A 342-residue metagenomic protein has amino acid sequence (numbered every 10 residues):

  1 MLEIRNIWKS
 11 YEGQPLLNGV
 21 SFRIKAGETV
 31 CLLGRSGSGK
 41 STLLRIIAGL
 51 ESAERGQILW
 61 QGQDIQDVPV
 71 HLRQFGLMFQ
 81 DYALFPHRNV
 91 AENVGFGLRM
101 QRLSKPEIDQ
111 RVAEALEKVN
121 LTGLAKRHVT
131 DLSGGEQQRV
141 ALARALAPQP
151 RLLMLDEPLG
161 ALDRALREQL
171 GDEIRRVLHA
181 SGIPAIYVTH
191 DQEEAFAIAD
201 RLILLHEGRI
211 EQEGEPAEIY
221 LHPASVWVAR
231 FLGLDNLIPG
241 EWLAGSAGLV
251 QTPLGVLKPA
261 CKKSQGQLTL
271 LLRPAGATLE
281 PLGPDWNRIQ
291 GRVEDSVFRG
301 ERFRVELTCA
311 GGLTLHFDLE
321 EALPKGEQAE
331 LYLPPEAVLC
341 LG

Functional and structural regions predicted by a protein language model:
K9, S21-I24: Conserved A-loop
L33-R35: The feature captures the beta-strand-to-loop junction immediately N-terminal to the Walker
S41-L44, V140: ABC ATPase nucleotide-binding domain helices that frame the ATP-binding cleft
A48: Helix-to-loop junction immediately C-terminal to a conserved catalytic motif
G56-D64: Conserved ABC transporter NBD signature motif
L72-G76, Q80, L84-W227: ABC ATPase nucleotide-binding domains
D235, G245-G342: Non-catalytic connector elements of ABC transporters
